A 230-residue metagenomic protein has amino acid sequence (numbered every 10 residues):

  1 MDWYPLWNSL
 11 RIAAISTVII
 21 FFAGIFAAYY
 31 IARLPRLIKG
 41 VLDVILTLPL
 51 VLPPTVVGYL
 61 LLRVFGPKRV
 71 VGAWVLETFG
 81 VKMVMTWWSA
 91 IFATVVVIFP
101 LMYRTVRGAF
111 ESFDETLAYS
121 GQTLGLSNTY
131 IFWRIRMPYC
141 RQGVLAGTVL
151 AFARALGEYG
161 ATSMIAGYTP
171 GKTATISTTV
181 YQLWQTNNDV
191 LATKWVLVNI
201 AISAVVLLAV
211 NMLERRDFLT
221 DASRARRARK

Functional and structural regions predicted by a protein language model:
M1-V18, R33-K39, L76-G80, L183-V190: Periplasmic/extracellular loop-to-transmembrane helix junction in inner-membrane transport proteins
M1-Y4, M164-A204, L208: Interhelical loop and adjacent transmembrane-helix boundary motif in polytopic membrane transport permeases
I15-L46, Y59-L61, A109-S112, T116-L117 (+4 more regions): Transmembrane-helix boundary motif in ABC transporter permease subunits
V18, Y103-V106, F110, D114 (+1 more regions): Transmembrane alpha-helices
I38, P100, R107-A118, Q122 (+2 more regions): C-terminal transmembrane helix and the adjacent membrane-cytosol boundary/short C-terminal tail of inner/organellar
L52-G58: Transmembrane alpha-helices and adjacent helix-loop boundaries
G58-V95, I165-T169: Membrane-interfacial helix termini and adjacent extracytoplasmic/periplasmic loops of multi-pass transporters
Y59, P67, V144-Q182: Non-cytoplasmic
